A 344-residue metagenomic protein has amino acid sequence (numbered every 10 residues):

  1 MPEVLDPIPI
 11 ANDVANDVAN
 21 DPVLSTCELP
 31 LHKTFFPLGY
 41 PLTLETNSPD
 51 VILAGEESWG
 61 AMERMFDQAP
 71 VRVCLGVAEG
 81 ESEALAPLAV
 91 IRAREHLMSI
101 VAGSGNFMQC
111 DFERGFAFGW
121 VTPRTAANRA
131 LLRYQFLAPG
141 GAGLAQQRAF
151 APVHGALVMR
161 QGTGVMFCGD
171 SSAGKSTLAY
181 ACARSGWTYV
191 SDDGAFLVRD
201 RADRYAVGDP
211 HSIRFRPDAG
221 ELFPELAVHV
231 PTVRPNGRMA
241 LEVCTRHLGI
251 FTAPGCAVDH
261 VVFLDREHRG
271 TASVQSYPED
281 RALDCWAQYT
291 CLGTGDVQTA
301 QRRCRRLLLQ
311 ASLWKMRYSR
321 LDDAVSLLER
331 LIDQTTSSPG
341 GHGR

Functional and structural regions predicted by a protein language model:
P2-I10, V14-A54, P70, A156-D170 (+1 more regions): Glycine-rich, often acidic-flanked micro-motifs that create phosphate/phosphodiester-binding or positioning elements
E57-A61: Short Gly/aromatic-enriched secondary-structure transition segments
Q68-E83, H260-V262: Short, well-ordered secondary-structure micro-motifs within conserved domains or adaptor modules
A78-V101: N-terminal low-complexity, intrinsically disordered segments
A93-A142: Charged, amphipathic alpha-helical linker segments immediately N-terminal to NTP-binding catalytic cores
N128-C168: P-loop NTPase catalytic core of nucleic-acid-dependent motor ATPases
K175: Conserved lysine of the Walker
L178-A179: Post-Walker A alpha-helix
